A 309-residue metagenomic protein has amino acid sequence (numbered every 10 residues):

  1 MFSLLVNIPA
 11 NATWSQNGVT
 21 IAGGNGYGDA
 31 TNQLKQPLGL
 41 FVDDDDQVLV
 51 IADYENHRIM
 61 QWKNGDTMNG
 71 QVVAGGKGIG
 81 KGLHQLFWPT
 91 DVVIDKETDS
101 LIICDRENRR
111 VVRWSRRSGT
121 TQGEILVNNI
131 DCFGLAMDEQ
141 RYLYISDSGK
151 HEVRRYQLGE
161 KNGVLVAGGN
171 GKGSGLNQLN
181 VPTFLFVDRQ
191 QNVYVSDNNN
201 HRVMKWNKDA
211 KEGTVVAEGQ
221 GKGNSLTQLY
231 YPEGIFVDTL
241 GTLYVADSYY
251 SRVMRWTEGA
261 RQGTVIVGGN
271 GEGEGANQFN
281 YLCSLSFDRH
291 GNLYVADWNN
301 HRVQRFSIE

Functional and structural regions predicted by a protein language model:
S3-Q36, D66-T90, S118-D131, E160-T183 (+2 more regions): Gly/Pro-rich loop segments of beta-rich domains
D29, P37, P89, C132-G134 (+10 more regions): Conserved positions at the start
D43-D45, D95-E97, D138-Q140, D188 (+2 more regions): Structural WD40 beta-propeller signal
D45, Y54, N64, E97 (+10 more regions): Short loop/turn segments immediately following the C-termini of beta-strands
V48-V50, S100-I102, Y142-I145, V193-Y194 (+2 more regions): Conserved beta-propeller blade signature
H57-M60, R109-V112, H151-V153, H201-V203 (+2 more regions): Structural signal for beta-propeller blades
N280-E309: Blade-level signature of beta-propeller repeat domains, shared across WD40, Kelch, NHL, RCC1 and BNR/Asp-box propellers
